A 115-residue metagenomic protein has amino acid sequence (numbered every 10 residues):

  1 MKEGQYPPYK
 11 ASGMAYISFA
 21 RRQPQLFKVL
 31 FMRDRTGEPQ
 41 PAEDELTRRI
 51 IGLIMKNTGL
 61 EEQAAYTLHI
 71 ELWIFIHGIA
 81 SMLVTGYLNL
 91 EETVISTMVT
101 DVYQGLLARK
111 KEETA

Functional and structural regions predicted by a protein language model:
M1-R22, E62, L72: Hydrophobic alpha-helical connector segments
K2, R33-T36, T58-E61, L88: A short, mixed-charge helix-start or loop-turn motif at secondary-structure junctions
G4, R48-R49, T85-N89: Juxtamembrane/interface motifs at transmembrane-helix termini
Q5, Y16, L26-F27, L46 (+1 more regions): Hydrophobic side chains within well-formed alpha-helices
A15-Y16, Q23, L68, L83 (+1 more regions): Short alpha-helical scaffold segments that flank and stabilize functional sites
S18-Q25, R48, G52, I74-G78: Generic structural signal for well-ordered, non-membrane alpha-helices
L26-V29, R33, I74-E91, G105-T114: Amphipathic C-terminal alpha-helical segment
R35-G59, Y66-I70, S96-K111: Amphipathic alpha-helical packing segments from all-alpha helical-bundle domains
